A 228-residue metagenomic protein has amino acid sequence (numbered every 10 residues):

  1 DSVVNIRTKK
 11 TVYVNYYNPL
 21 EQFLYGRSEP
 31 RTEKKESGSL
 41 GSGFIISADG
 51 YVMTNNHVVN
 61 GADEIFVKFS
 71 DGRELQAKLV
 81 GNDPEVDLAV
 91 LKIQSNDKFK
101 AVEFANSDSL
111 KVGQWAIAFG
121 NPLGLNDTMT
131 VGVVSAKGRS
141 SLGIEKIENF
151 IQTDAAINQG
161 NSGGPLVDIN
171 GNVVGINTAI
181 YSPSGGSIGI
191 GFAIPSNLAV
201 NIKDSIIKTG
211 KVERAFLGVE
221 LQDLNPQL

Functional and structural regions predicted by a protein language model:
D1-L228: Serine-dependent protease modules
